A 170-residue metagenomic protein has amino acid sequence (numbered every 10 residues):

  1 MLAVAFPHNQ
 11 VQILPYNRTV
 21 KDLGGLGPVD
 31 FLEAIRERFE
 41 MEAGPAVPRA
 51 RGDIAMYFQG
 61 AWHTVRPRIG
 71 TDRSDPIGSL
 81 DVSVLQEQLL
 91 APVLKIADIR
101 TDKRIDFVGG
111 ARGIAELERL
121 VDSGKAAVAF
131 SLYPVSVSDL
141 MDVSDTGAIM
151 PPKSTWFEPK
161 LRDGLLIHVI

Functional and structural regions predicted by a protein language model:
M1-I170: Surface-exposed, charge/polar-rich loops and edge strands
